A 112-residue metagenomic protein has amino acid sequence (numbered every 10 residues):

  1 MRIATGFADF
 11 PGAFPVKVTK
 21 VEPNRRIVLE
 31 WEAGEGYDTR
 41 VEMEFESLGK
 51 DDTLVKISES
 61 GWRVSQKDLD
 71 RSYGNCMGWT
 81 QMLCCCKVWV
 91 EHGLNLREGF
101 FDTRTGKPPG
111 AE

Functional and structural regions predicted by a protein language model:
M1-K17, N24-R26, R97-P108: Short beta-edge strand/loop motif at the mouth of beta-sheet-based domains
A4, V28-E30, K56-S58: Beta-strand residues in well-ordered beta-sheet regions across diverse protein folds
T5, T19, T39, T53 (+2 more regions): Residue-identity detector for threonine
F10, V28, R63-S65: Short, solvent-exposed loop/turn segments at secondary-structure junctions
V18-K20, E46: Short, exposed beta-strand/loop patches in secreted or surface proteins that constitute
E22-I27, K50: Short, conserved beta-turn/loop elements at beta-strand boundaries and strand-helix junctions
A33-Q81: Beta-strand/loop substructures that line and gate deep hydrophobic ligand-binding cavities in soluble
G61-E112: A conserved amphipathic terminal alpha-helix motif
